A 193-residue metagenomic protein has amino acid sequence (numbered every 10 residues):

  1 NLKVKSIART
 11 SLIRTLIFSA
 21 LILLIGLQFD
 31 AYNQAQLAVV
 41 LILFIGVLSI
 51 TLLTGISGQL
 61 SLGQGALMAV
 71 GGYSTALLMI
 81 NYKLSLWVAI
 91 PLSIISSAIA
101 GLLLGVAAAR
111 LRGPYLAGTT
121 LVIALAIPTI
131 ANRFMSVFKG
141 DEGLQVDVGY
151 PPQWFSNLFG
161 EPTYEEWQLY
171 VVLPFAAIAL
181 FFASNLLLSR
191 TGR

Functional and structural regions predicted by a protein language model:
N1-R193: Transmembrane alpha-helices and adjacent helix-loop boundaries
